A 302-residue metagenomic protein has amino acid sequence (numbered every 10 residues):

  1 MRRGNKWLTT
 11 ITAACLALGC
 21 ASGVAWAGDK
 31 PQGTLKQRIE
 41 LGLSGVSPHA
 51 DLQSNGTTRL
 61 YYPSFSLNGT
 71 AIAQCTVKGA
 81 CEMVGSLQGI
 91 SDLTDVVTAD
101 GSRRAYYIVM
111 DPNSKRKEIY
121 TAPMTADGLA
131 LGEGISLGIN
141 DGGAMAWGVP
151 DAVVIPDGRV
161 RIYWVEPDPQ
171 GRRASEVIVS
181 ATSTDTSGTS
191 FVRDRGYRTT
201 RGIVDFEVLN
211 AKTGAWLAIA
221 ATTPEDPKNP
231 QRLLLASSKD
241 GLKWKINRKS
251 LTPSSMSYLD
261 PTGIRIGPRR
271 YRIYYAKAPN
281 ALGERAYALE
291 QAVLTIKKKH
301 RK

Functional and structural regions predicted by a protein language model:
R2-I11: Bacterial N-terminal signal peptides that target proteins for export
I11-A21: Bacterial N-terminal signal peptides
G23-W26: Sec/Tat signal peptide C-region and signal peptidase I cleavage site
G28-K302: Carbohydrate-active catalytic/glycan-binding domains of CAZyme proteins, especially the secreted or lumenal ectodomains
